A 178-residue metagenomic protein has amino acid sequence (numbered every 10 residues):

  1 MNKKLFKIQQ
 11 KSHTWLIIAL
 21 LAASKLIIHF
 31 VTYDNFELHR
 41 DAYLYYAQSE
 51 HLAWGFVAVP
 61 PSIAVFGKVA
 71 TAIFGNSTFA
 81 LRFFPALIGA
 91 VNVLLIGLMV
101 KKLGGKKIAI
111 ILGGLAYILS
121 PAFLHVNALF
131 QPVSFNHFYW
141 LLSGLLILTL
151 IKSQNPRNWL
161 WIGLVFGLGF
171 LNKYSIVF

Functional and structural regions predicted by a protein language model:
M1-I27: Start-transfer (signal-anchor) and selected internal transmembrane alpha helices of multi-pass inner/ER membrane
L21-A22, G113-I118, F166, F170: Short helix- or helix-capping micro-motifs that position conserved polar/aromatic residues at function-defining sites
I28-Y45, G55-V69, G75-A80, V133: Extracytoplasmic catalytic/substrate-binding loops of multi-pass membrane glycan-assembly enzymes
G67-T71, F84-L95, G104, N136-Y139: Transmembrane alpha-helices of multi-pass, membrane-embedded glycan-processing enzymes that use lipid-linked
I96-L119, F138: Transmembrane-helix signature of polytopic, membrane-embedded enzymes that assemble or transfer cell-envelope glycans
K101-G104, S143-N158: Membrane-interface transmembrane helices that cradle and orient dolichyl/undecaprenyl
A122, A128-N136: Short acidic/glycine- and proline-prone juxtamembrane loop motifs at membrane-interface regions of multi-pass membrane
L160-L164, S175-F178: Transmembrane-embedded, aromatic-rich helix segments that form part of the hydrophobic channel/pocket engaging
